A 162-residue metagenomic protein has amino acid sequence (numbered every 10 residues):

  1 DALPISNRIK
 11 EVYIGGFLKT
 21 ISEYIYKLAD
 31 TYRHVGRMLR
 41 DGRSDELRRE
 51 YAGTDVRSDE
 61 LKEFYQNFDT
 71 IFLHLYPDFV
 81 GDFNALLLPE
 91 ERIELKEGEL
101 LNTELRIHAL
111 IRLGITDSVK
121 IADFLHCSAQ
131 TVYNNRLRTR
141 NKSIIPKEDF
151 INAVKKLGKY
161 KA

Functional and structural regions predicted by a protein language model:
D1-L3: Short, small-residue-biased leader/transition segments that mark boundaries at the very start of proteins
I5-R8, A52, E63, L101: General secondary-structure edge motif
S6-R37, D41: PAS/LOV and related PAS-like sensory modules
G15-G16, G36, G42, G53 (+4 more regions): Residue-identity detector for glycine
L28, V35, L47-A52, F79 (+2 more regions): Generic structural signal of hydrophobic/aromatic residues within well-ordered alpha-helices of folded domains
D30-D69, E90-L95: Histidine phosphotransfer helical core of two-component systems
S58-A162: Cytosolic nucleotide-binding catalytic cores of signal-transduction proteins
